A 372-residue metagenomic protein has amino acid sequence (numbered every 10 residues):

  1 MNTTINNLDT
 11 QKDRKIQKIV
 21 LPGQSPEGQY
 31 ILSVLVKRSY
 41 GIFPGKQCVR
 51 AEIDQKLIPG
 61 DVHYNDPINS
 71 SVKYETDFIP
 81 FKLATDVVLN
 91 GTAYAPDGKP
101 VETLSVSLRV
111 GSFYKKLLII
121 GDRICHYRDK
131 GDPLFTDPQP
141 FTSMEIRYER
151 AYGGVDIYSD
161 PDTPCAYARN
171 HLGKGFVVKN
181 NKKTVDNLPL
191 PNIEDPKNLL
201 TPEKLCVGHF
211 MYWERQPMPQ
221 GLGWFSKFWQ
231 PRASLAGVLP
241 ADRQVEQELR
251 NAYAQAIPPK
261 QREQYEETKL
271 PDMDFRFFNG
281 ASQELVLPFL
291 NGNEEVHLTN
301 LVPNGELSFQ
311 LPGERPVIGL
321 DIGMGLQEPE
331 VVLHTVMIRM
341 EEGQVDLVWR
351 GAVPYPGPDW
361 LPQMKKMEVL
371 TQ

Functional and structural regions predicted by a protein language model:
N2-Q372: Extended intrinsically disordered or low-complexity segments
